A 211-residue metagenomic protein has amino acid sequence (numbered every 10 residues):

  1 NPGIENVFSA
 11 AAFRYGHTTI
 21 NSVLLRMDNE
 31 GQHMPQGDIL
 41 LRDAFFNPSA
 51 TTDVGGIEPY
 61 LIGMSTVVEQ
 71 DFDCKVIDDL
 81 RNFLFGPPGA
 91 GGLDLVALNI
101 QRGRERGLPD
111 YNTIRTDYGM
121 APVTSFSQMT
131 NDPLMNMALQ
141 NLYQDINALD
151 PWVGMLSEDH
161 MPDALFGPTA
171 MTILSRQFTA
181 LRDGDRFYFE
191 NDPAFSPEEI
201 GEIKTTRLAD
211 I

Functional and structural regions predicted by a protein language model:
N1-I211: Terminal regions of secretory-pathway proteins
